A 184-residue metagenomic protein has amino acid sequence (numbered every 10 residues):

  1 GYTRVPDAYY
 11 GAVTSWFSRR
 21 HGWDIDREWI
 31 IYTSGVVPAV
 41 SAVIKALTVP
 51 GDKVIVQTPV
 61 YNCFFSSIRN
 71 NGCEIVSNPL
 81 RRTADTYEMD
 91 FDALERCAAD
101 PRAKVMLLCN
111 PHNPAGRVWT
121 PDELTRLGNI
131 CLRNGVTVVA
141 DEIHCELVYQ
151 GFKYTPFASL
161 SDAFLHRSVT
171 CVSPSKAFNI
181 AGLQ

Functional and structural regions predicted by a protein language model:
G1-G35, A42: N-terminal small-domain helix-loop-helix segment of the aminotransferase-like
I25-I30, P50-K53, L165-S168: Short acidic capping loops at alpha-helix termini that bridge into adjacent secondary structure
A46-I68: Conserved PLP-anchoring active-site segment centered on the Schiff-base-forming lysine
D52, C73, R133-T137, L165-H166: A short helix->loop->beta-strand "cap" motif at the edges of active sites that frequently abuts
T58, S77-R82: Short beta->alpha connector loops at strand-helix junctions that form conserved, small/polar/Pro-enriched
N70-V76: A short helix-loop-beta submotif of the ANL/AMP-binding
R81-F152: Active-site phosphate-binding strand-loop segment of PLP-dependent enzymes
L160-Q184: Active-site PLP attachment segment
